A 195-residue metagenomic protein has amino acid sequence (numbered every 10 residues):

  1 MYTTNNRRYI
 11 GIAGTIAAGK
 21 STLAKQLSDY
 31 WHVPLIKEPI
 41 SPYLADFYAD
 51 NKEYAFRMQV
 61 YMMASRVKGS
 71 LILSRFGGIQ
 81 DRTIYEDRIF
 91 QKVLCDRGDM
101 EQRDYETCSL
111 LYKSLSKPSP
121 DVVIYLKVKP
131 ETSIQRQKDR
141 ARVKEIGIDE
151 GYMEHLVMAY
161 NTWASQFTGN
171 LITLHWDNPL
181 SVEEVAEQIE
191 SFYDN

Functional and structural regions predicted by a protein language model:
I12: Hydrophobic anchor at the beta1->P-loop junction of P-loop NTPases
T15: P-loop (Walker A) phosphate-binding loop of NTP-binding proteins
K20: Conserved lysine of the Walker
L23, L27: Hydrophobic positions on the alpha1 helix immediately C-terminal to the Walker A/P-loop
D29-K68: Conserved substrate/cofactor phosphate-moiety recognition/catalytic segment in nucleotide-dependent phosphotransferases
Y54-P118: Glycine-rich phosphate-binding loop used to anchor ATP phosphates in small-molecule kinases, encompassing both
F90-A159: A glycine- and Lys/Arg-enriched "phosphate-lid" helix/loop adjacent to the NTP-binding pocket of small-molecule kinases
I134-N195: NTP-dependent small-molecule kinase module
